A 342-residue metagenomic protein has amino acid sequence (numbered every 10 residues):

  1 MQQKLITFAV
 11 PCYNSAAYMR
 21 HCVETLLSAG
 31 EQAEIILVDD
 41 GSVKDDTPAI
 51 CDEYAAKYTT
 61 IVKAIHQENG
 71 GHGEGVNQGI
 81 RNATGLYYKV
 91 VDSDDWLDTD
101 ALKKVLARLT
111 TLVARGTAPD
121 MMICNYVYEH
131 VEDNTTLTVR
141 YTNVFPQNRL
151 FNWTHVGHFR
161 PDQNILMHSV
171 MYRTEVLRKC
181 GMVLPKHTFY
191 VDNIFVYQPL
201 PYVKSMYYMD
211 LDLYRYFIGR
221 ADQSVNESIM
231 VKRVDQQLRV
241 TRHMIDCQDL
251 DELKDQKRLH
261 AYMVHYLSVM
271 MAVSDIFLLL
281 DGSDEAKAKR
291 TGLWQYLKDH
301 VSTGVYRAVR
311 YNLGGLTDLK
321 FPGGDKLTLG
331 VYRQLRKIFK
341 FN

Functional and structural regions predicted by a protein language model:
M1-T25: N-proximal low-complexity "stem/linker" segments adjacent to membrane-targeting elements
E24-A33: Short, acidic, metal-binding catalytic loop of nucleotide-sugar glycosyltransferases
T25, D39-I50: A conserved acidic beta->alpha catalytic loop
A33-S42, K63-E68, D92-S93: Short beta-strand/loop segment that forms part of the nucleotide-sugar
Q67-A83: Glycine-rich, basic loop-to-helix element that forms the pyrophosphate-binding segment of sugar-nucleotide handling
H72, D95-M206, Y214-M230: Donor-binding/catalytic cores of nucleotide-activated saccharide and glycerol-phosphate transferases/polymerases
Y88: Short aromatic/hydrophobic "clamp" motif used to bind/position activated sugar donors
L279-N342: Membrane-interface aromatic/basic loop that binds lipid-linked glycans or pyrophosphate carriers, typified by
